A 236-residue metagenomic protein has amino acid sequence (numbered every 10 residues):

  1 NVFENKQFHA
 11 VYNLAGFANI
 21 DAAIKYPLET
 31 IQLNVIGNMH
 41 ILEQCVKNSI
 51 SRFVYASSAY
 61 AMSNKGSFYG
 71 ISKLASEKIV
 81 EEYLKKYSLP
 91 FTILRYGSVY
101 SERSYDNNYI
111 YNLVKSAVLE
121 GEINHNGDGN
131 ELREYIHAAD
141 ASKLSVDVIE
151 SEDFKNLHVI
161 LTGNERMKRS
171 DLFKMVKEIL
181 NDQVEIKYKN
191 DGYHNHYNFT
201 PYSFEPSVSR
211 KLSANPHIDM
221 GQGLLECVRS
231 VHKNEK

Functional and structural regions predicted by a protein language model:
N1-R95: N-terminal Rossmann-like NAD(P)+-binding domain of SDR-like oxidoreductases, especially those catalyzing
K25, L33-I36, S67, S104 (+5 more regions): Residue-level signal for the nucleotide or nucleotide-sugar donor/cofactor binding architecture
H40-Q44, Y135, D140-K143, D147: Conserved mid-core alpha-helix of short-chain dehydrogenase/reductase
L74, Y100-N112, L119-G121, H125-N126 (+3 more regions): Glycine/proline-rich active-site loop of Rossmann-fold NAD(P)-dependent oxidoreductases
L113, S151-H194: Mid/C-terminal beta-alpha module of Rossmann-like enzyme folds, strongest in SDR-family dehydrogenases/epimerases
V118, I149-E150, L180, H232: Protein kinase-like catalytic domain
A138, S170, G192-E226: Conserved C-terminal active-site "lid" loop/helix of NAD(P)H-dependent oxidoreductases that clamps the redox cofactor
S145-I149, V176, L224-V231: Hydrophobic "lid"/C-terminal helical patch of Rossmann-like NAD(P)-dependent dehydrogenase/epimerase domains
